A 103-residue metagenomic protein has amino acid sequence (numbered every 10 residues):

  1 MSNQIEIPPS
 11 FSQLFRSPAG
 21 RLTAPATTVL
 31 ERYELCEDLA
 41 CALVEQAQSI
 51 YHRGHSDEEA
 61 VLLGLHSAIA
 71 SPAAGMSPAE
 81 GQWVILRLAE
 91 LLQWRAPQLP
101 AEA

Functional and structural regions predicted by a protein language model:
M1-A103: Charged, amphipathic alpha-helical regulatory modules used for macromolecular assembly or allosteric control
